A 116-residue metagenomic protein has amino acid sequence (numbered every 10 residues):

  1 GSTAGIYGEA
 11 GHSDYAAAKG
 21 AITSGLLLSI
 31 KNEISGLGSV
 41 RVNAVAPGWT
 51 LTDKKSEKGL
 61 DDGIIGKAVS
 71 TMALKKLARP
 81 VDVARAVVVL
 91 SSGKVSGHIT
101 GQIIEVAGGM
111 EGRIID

Functional and structural regions predicted by a protein language model:
S2: Residue(s) in the substrate-gating loop at a strand-loop-helix junction that position the organic substrate next
Y7, L28-V40, G97: Active-site-adjacent segment of SDR/Rossmann-fold oxidoreductases
Y7, V95, T100-D116: Short C-terminal tail/terminal secondary-structure segment of NAD(P)H-dependent dehydrogenase/reductase domains
Y7-S13, K75: Active-site loop immediately N-terminal to the catalytic Tyr-X3-Lys motif of short-chain dehydrogenase/reductase
A18-K19: Active-site helix of classical SDR
L37, P47-M72, R113-D116: A glycine/serine/threonine-rich, flexible loop-to-helix segment that serves as the NAD(P) cofactor-binding "lid"
R41-L51, E105-A107: Conserved SDR Rossmann-fold cofactor-binding beta-strand/turn motif
M72-V83: A conserved structural motif in NAD(P)-dependent oxidoreductases
